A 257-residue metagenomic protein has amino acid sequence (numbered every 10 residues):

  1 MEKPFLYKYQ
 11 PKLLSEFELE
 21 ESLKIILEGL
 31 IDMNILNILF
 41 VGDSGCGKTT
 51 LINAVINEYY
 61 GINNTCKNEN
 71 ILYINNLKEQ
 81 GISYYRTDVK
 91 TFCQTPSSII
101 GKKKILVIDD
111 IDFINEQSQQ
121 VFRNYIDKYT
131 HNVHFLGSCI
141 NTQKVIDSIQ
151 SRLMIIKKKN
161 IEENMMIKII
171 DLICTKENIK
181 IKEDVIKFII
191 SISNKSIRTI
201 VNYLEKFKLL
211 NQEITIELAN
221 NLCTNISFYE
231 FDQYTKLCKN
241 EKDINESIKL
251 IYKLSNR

Functional and structural regions predicted by a protein language model:
M1-M165, D171, E183-S191, E205 (+1 more regions): P-loop/Walker A NTP-binding region and its immediately flanking N-terminal helices in P-loop NTPase folds
E2, T175-R257: AAA+ P-loop NTPase domains with strong preference for DNA replication initiators and clamp-loader complexes
